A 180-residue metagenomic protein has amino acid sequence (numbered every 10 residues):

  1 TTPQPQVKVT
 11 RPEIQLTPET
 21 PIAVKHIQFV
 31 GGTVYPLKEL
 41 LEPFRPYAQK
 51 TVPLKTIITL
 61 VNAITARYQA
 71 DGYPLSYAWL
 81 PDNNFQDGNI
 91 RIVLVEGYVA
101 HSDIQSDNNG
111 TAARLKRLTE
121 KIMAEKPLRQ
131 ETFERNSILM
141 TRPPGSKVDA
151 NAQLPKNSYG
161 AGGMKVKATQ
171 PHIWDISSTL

Functional and structural regions predicted by a protein language model:
T1-L180: Periplasmic polypeptide-binding modules associated with outer-membrane biogenesis and secretion
